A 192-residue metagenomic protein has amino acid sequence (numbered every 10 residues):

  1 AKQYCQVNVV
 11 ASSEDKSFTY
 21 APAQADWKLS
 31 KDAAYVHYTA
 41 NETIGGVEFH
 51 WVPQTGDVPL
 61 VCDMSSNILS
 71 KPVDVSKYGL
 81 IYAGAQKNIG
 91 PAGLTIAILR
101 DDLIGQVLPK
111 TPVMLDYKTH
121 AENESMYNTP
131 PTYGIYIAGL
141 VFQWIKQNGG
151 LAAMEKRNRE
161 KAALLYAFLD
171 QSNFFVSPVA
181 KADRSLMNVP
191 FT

Functional and structural regions predicted by a protein language model:
A1, S12-I68: Active-site phosphate-binding strand-loop segment of PLP-dependent enzymes
K2-Q6: Membrane helical hairpin/interfacial module
T19-P22, G46-W51, S70-S76, A92-T95 (+2 more regions): A short secondary-structure junction signal
V61, V75-Q86: Conserved active-site segment immediately N-terminal to the catalytic lysine that forms the internal aldimine
A85-Y166: Active-site C-terminal subdomain of aminotransferase-like
I145, L164-V179: PLP-dependent aminotransferase class I/II
V176-T192: Conserved PLP-binding catalytic core of the aspartate aminotransferase-like
